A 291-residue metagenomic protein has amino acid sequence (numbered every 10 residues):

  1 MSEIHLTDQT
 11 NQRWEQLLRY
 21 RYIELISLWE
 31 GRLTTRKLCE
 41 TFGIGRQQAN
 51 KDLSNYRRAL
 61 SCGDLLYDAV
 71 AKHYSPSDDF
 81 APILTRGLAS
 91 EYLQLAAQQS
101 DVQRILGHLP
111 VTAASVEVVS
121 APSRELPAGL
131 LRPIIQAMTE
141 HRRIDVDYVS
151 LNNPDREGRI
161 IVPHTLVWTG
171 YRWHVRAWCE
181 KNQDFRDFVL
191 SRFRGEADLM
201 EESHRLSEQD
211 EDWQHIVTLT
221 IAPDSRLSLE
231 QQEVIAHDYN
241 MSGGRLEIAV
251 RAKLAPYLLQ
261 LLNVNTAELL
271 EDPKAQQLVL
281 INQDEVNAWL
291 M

Functional and structural regions predicted by a protein language model:
M1-R86, I221, P273-M291: Short, basic/aromatic recognition patches that contact phosphate-bearing ligands
R19, D52, L130, V250 (+1 more regions): Alpha-helical structural motif
L28, S100-A113, R226-A236: Short, compositionally biased low-complexity segments
Y56-A59, E196, L261-N265: Conserved short hydrophobic interaction patches
P76-D145, V149, L261, N265-E271: Bulky hydrophobic/aromatic content
T85-L88, E201-S207, E230-Q231: Short, charged, solvent-exposed linker or helix-capping segments at domain edges/interfaces that act as flexible hinges
A113-P223: Core beta-strand-centered patch of the WYL/Sm-like small regulatory domain
W213-M291: Polybasic (Lys/Arg-rich)
